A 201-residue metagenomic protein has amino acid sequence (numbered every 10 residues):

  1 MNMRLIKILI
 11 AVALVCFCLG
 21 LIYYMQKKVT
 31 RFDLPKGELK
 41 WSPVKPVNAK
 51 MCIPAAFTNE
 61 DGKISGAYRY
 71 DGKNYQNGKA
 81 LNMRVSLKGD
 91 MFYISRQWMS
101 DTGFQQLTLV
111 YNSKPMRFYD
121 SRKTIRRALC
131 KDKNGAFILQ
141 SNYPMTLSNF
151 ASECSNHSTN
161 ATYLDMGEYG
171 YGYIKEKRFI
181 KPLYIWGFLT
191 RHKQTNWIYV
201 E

Functional and structural regions predicted by a protein language model:
N2-E201: Gly/Ser/Thr/Pro-rich low-complexity, intrinsically disordered segments
